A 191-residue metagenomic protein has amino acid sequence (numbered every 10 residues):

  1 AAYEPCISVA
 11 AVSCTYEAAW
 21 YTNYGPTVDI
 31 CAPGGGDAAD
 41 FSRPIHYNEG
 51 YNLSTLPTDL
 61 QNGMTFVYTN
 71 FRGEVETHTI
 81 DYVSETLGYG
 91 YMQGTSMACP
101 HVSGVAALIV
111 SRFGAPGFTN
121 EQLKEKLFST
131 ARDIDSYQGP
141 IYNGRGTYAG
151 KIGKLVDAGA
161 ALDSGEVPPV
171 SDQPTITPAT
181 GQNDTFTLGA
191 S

Functional and structural regions predicted by a protein language model:
A2-A107: Extracellular S/T/G-rich loop segment that most often corresponds to the catalytic His/Ser-adjacent loop
C6-S8, D81-Y89, S111-T175: C-terminal subdomain of the subtilisin-like protease fold in secreted/lumenal serine endopeptidases
S13, I109-V110, S164, Q182-N183: Compositionally biased non-globular segments, especially hydrophobic aliphatic-rich helices of signal peptides
Y16, P100, V110, V156-G159 (+1 more regions): Residues at secondary-structure transition points
I45-Y47, P116, D184: Acidic, glycine-anchored loop motifs typical of Ca2+
P169-S191: Acidic, glycine-rich low-complexity segments
